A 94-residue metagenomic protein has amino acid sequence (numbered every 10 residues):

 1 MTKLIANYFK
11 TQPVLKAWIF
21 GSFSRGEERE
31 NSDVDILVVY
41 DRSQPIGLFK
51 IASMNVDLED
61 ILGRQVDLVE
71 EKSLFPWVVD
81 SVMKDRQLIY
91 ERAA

Functional and structural regions predicted by a protein language model:
M1-K16, R25-E30, S43-A94: Catalytic core of pol beta-like nucleotidyltransferases
S22: P-loop (Walker A) phosphate-binding loop of NTP-binding proteins
S32-V34: Change "...and in nucleic-acid phosphodiester-cleaving endonucleases..." to "...and in nucleic-acid processing enzymes
L37-D41: Short hydrophobic/aromatic beta-strand micro-patches that form the beta-sheet surface supporting nucleotide- or nucleic
